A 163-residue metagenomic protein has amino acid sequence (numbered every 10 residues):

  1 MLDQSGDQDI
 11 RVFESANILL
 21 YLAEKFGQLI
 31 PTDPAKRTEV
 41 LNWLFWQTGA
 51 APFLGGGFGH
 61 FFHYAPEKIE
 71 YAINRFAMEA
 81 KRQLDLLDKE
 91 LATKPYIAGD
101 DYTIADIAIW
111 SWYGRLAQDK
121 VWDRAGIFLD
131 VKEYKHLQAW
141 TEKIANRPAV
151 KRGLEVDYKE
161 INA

Functional and structural regions predicted by a protein language model:
M1-N74, M78: GST-like domain detector, emphasizing the conserved glutathione-binding G-site in the N-terminal thioredoxin-like
N17, H136, A149: Residue-level recognition of oxygen-bearing side chains
P34-A35, D101-Y102, K159: Short capping/connector residues at structural and topological boundaries
W43-E142, N146: GST-like fold's C-terminal all-alpha helical module
V150-A163: C-terminal helix/juxtamembrane-tail motif
